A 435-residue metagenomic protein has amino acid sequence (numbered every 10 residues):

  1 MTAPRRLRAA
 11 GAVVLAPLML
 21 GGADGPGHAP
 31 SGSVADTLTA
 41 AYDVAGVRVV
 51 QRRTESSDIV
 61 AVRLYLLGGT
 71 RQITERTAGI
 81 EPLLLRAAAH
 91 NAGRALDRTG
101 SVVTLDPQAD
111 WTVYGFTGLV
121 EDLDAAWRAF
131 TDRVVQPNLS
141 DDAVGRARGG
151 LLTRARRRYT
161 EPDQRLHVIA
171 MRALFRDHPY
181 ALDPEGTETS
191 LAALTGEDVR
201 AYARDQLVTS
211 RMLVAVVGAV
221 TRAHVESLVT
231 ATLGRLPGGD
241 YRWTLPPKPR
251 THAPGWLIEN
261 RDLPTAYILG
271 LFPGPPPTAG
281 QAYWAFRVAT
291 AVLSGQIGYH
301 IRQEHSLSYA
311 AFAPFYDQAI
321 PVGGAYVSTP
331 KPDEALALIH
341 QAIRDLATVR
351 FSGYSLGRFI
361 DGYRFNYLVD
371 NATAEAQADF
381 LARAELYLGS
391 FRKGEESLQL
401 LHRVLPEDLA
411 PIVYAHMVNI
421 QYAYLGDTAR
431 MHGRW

Functional and structural regions predicted by a protein language model:
A10-G21: Bacterial N-terminal signal peptides
D24-G32, T37-A40, M212-G218, P273 (+2 more regions): C-terminal regions of mature proteins
G46, L64, P82-L84, Y114 (+13 more regions): Buried hydrophobic packing residues in well-ordered domains
R63-E121, A125, D183, V292-L307: M16/MPP (pitrilysin/insulinase) zinc-metallopeptidase core fold and M16-derived inactive scaffolds
H90-N91, T117-G150, F315-D370: M16/insulysin-pitrilysin zinc metalloprotease superfamily fold
A95-R98, I268-L271, T290-T329: A structural supersecondary motif
R158-V208, G280, D370-L401: Scaffold signal of the M16-like zinc-metallopeptidase fold and its non-catalytic homologs
R176-D177, P184, V208-T209, L213-P276 (+1 more regions): An aromatic/glycine/proline-enriched structural segment found at the starts of mature extracellular/organellar domains
